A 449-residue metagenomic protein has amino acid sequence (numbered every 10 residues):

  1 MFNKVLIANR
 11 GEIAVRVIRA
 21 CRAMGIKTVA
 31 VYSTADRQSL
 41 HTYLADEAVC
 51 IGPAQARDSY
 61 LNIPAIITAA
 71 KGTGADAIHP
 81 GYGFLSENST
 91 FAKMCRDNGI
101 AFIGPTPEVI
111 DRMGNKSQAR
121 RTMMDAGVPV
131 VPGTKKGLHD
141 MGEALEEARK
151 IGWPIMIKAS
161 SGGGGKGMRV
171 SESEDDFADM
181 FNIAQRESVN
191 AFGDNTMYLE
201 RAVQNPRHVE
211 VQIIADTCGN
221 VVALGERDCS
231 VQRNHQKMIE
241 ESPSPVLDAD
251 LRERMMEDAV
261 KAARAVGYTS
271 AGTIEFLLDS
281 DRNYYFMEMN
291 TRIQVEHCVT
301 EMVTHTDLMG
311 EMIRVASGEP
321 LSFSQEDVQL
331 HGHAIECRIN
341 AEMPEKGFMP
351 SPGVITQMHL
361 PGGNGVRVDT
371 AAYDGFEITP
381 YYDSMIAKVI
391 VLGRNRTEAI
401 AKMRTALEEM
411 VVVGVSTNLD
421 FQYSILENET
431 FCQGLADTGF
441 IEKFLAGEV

Functional and structural regions predicted by a protein language model:
M1-D125, L138-E146: ATP-binding N-terminal substructure of ATP-dependent carboxylate-amine bond-forming enzymes
I7-I26, A48, K71-T73, G104 (+3 more regions): ATP-dependent carboxylate activation and anion-phosphoryl transfer catalytic cores that bind Mg-ATP to form
S59, F84, R112, G137 (+4 more regions): Alpha-helix initiation/capping motif
G133-T134: Conserved beta3 strand of the protein kinase N-lobe
M141, E146-E147, P206, L330: Catalytic core of soluble alpha/beta enzymes
E146-M156: Acidic/histidine-enriched active-site and ligand-binding environments that engage anionic O-linkages
G165-G167: A short acidic, helix-capping loop that chelates divalent metal ions and anchors anionic groups
